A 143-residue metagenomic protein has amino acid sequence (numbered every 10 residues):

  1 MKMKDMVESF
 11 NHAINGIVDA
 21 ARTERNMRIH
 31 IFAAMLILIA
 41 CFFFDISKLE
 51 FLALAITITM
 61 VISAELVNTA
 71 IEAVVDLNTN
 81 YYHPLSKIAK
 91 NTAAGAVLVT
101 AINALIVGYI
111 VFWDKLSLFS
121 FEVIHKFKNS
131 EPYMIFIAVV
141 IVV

Functional and structural regions predicted by a protein language model:
K2-N11, N15-M60, V97-V143: Hydrophobic alpha-helical transmembrane segments
M60-V99: Acidic (Asp/Glu-rich) catalytic motifs at the cytosolic membrane interface
